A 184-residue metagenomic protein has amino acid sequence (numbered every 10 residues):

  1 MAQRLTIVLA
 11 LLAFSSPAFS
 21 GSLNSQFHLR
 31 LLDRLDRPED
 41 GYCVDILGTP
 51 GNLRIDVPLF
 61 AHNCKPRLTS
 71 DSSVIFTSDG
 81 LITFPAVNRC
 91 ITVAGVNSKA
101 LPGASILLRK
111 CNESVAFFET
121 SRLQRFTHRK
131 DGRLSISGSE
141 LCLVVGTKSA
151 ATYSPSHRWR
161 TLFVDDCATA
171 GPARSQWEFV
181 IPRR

Functional and structural regions predicted by a protein language model:
M1-T6: Bacterial N-terminal signal peptides that target proteins for export
I7-V8, A18-F19: Cleavable N-terminal signal peptides
V8-L9, L31: Generic detector of short alpha-helix boundary/capping microenvironments and adjacent low-complexity segments
A13-S15: N-terminal signal peptide c-region/cleavage motif recognized by signal peptidases
S20-R184: Lectin-like carbohydrate-binding module/patch detector with strong preference for beta-trefoil
